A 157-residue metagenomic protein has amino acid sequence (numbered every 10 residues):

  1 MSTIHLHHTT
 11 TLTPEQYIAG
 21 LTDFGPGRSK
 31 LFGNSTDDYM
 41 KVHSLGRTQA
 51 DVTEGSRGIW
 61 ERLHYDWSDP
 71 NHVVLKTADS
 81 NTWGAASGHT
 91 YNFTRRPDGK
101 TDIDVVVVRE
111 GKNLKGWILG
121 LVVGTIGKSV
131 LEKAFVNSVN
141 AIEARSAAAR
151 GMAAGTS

Functional and structural regions predicted by a protein language model:
M1-R47: Hydrophobic ligand-binding cavity/cleft-lining segments
T3-H5, G58-L63, G84-T90: Short, surface-exposed coil-to-beta transition loops
H7, T53, K76, D104-V106: Beta-strand residues in well-ordered beta-sheet regions across diverse protein folds
T11-E15, L45, D66-P70, N92-D102: A short, structured loop/turn motif at beta-sheet edges
T13-Q16, G20, I126-A134: Short amphipathic alpha-helical segments
Y17-L21, Y65, L75, I103-V105: Hydrophobic pocket/interface hotspot
G25, S29, D38-T82, N137-R145 (+1 more regions): Glycine-rich portal/gate segments that line the openings of hydrophobic small-molecule binding cavities
A78-K133: Beta-strand/loop substructures that line and gate deep hydrophobic ligand-binding cavities in soluble
